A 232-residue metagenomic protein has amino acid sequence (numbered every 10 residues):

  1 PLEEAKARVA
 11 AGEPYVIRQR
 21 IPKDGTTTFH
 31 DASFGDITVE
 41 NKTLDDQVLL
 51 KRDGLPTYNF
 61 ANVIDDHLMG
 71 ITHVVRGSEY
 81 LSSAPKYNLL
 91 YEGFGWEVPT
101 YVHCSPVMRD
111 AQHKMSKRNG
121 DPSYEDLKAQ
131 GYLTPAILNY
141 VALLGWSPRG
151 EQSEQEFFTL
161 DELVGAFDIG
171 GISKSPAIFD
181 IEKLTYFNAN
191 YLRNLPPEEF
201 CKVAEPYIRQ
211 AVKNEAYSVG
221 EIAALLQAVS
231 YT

Functional and structural regions predicted by a protein language model:
P1-H103, M108-M115, S123: Active-site cores that bind ATP or allylic diphosphates and position pyrophosphate for catalysis
F94-Y231: Catalytic adenosine-cofactor/nucleotide-binding cores of aminoacyl-tRNA synthetases and other
